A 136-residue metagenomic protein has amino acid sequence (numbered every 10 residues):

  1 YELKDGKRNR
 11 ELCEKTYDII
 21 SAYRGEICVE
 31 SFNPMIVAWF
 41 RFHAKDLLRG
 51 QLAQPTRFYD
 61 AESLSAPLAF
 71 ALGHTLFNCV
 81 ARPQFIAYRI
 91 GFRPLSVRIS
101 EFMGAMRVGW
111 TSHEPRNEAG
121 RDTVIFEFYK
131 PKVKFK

Functional and structural regions predicted by a protein language model:
Y1-K136: Short loop-to-alpha-helix "cap/lid" segments that border enzyme active sites across diverse enzyme classes
